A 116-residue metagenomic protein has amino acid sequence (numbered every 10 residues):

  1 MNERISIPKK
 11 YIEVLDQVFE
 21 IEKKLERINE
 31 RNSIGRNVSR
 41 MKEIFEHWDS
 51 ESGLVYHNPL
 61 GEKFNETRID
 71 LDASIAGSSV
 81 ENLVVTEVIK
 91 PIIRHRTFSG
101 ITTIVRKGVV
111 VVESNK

Functional and structural regions predicted by a protein language model:
N2-I28, S39, E43-K116: Extended, amphipathic alpha-helical stalk segments that mediate dimerization and serve as stator/scaffold rods within
